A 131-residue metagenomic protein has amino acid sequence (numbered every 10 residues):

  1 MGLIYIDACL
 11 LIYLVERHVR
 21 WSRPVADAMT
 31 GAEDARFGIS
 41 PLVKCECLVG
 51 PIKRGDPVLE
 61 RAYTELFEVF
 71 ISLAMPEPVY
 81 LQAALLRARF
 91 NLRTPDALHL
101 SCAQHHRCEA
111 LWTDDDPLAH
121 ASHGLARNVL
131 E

Functional and structural regions predicted by a protein language model:
M1-I39, P51-A62, L130: Short, well-structured N-terminal submotif of metal-dependent ribonuclease cores
M1-L3, E46, L100-E131: Acidic, PIN/NYN-like endoribonuclease modules and their adjacent C-terminal/linker elements
G2, E33-F37, V69-I71, H105-A110: Short active-site oxyanion
L10, V43, V79, H99 (+1 more regions): Alpha-helix capping/helix-boundary segments
L14, S72, L92, L111: Conserved SAM-binding loop
R17, V69-R89: Acidic catalytic patch
